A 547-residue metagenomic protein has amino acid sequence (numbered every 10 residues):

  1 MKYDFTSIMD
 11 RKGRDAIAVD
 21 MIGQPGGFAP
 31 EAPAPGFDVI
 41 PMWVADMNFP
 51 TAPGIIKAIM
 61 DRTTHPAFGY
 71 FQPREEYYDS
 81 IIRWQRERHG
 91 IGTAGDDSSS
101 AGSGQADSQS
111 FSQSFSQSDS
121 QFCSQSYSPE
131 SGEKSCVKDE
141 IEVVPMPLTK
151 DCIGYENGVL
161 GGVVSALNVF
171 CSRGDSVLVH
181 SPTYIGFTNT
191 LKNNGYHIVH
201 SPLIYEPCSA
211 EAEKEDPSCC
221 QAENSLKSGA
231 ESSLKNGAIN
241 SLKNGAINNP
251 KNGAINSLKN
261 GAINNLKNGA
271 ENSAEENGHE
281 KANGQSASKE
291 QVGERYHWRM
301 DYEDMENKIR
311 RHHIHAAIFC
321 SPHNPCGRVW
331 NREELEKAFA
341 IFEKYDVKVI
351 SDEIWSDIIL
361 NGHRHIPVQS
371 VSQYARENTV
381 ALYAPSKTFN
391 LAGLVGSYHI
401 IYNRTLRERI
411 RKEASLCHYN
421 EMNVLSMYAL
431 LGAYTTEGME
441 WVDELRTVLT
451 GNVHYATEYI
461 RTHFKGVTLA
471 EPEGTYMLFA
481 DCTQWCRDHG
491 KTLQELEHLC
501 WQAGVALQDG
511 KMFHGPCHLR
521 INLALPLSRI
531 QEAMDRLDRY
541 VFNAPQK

Functional and structural regions predicted by a protein language model:
K2-D97, S103, D107, G132 (+4 more regions): N-terminal small-domain helix-loop-helix segment of the aminotransferase-like
F68-D107, S135-Q221, L226, L258 (+3 more regions): Conserved core of the PLP fold type I
S108-S124, E223-N272: Long, intrinsically disordered low-complexity tandem-repeat segments
Y196, K344-V347, R376-E377: A short helix->loop->beta-strand "cap" motif at the edges of active sites that frequently abuts
N378-T462, T468-P472: PLP-dependent aminotransferase class I/II
L449-T450, H463-Q502, L519, L527: Conserved PLP-binding catalytic core of the aspartate aminotransferase-like
D488-K491, H498-L507, M512-K547: PLP-dependent enzyme catalytic core of the Aspartate aminotransferase-like
